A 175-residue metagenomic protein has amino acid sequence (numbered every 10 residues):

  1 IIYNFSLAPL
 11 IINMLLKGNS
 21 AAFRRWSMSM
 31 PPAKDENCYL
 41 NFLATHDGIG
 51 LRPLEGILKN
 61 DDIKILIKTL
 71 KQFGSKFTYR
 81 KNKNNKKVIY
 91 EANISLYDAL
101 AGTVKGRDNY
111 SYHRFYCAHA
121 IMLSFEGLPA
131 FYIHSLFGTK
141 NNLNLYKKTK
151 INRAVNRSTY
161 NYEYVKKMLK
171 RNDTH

Functional and structural regions predicted by a protein language model:
I1-H175: Active-site and adjacent substrate-binding regions of carbohydrate-active enzymes
